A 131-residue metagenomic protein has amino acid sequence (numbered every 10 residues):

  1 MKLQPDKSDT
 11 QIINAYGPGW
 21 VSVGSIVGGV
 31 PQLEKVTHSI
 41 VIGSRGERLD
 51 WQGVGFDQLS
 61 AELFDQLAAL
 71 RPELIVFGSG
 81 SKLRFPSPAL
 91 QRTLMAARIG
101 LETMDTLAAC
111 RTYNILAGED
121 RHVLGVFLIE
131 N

Functional and structural regions predicted by a protein language model:
M1-L59, D65, G118-N131: Non-catalytic interface/targeting segments
Q52-G53, S87, N114: Short, well-ordered secondary-structure micro-motifs
Q58, R84-F85, L107: Residue-level recognition of alpha-helix initiation/capping sites
E62-L63, R111-T112: Short acidic active-site motifs
L67-E102: Mid-chain, well-packed structural core segment of small domains
K82, A109, N131: Positions that flank functional sites
G100-C110: A short glycine-rich beta-strand->turn/loop micro-motif centered on a GG-aromatic cluster
T112-G118: Conserved phosphate-binding catalytic cores of ATP/NTP-utilizing and phosphoryl-transfer enzymes
